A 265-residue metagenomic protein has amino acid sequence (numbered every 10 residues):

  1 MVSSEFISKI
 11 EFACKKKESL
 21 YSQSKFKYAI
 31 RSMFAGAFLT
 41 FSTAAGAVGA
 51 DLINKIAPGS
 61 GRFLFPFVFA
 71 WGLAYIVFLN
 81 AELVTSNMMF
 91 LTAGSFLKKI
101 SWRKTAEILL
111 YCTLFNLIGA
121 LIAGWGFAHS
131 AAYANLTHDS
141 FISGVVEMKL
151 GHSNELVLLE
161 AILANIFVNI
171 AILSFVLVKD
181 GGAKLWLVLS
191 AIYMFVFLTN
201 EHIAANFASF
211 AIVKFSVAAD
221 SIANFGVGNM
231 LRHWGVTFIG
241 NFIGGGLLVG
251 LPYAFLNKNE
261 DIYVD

Functional and structural regions predicted by a protein language model:
M1-D265: Alpha-helical transmembrane segments and their helix-helix packing motifs
